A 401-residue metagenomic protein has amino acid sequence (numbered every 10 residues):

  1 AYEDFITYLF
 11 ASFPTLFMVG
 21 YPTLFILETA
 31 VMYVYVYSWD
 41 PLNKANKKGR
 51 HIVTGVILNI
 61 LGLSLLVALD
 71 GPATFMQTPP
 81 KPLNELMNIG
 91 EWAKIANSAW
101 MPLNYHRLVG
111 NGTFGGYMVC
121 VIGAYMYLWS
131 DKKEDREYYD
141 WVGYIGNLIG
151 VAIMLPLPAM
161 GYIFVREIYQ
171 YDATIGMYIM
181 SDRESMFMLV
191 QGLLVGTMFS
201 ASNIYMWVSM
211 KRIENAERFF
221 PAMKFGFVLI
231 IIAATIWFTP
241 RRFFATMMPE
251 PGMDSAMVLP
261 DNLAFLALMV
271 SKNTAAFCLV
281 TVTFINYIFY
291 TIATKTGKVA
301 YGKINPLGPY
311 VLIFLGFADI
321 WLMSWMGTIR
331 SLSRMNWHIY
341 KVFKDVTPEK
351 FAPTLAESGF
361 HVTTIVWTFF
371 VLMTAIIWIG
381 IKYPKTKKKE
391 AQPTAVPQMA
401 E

Functional and structural regions predicted by a protein language model:
A1-G55, G161-G176, F243-S255, L259-D261 (+2 more regions): Membrane-interface helix-loop-helix modules in multi-pass inner-membrane proteins
A1-I6, V34-H51, V119-N147, I163-D172 (+5 more regions): Juxtamembrane membrane-water interface segments of multi-pass membrane proteins, especially cytoplasmic-side
Y8-T23, N88-G110, M177-G192, V258-A276 (+1 more regions): Short aromatic-rich membrane-water interface segments that cap or initiate transmembrane helices in multi-pass membrane
L24-M32, N111-V119, L194-A201, F277-N286 (+1 more regions): Hydrophobic alpha-helical transmembrane segments
P41-I89, K94-G192: Long, contiguous internal "core" modules enriched in hydrophobic/ aromatic residues
G55-M76, L148-Y162, K224-R242, P309-R330: Hydrophobic alpha-helical membrane-insertion segments
E184-F243, V270-A275: Hard-cation-handling environments
L263-E401: C-terminal amphipathic "assembly/sorting" segment characterized by alternating charged and hydrophobic residues
